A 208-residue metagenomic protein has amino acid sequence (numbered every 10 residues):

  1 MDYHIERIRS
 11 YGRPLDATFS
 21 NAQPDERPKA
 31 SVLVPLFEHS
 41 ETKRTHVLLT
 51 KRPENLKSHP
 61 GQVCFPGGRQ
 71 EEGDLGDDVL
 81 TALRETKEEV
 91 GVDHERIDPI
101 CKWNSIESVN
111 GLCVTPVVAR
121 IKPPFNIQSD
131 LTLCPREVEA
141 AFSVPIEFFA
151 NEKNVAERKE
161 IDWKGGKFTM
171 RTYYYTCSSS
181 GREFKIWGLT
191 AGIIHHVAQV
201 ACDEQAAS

Functional and structural regions predicted by a protein language model:
M1-F65, R69-D130, C134, E147 (+1 more regions): N-terminal leader/linker segments that precede catalytic domains of diphosphate-processing enzymes
V138, S143: Flexible glycine-rich active-site/ligand-binding loops centered on an Asp-His dyad
I146-N154: Short, hydrophobic/π-rich interface segment
K153-K167: Acidic, negatively charged sequence signal that fires either on conserved catalytic/metal-binding carboxylates
